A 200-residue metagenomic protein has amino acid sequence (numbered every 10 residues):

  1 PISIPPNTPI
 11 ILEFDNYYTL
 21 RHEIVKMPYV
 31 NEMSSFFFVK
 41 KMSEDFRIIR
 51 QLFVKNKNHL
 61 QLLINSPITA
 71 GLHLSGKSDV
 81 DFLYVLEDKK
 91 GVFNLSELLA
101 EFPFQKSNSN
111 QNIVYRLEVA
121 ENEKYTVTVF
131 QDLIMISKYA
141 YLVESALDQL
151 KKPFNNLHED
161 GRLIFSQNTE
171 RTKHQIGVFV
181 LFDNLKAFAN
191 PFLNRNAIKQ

Functional and structural regions predicted by a protein language model:
P1-R116, R162-K199: Structural boundary/hinge residues at secondary-structure and domain interfaces
S43-F46, S137-P153, R195-Q200: Contiguous hydrophobic segments
L98-Q105, V143-G161: A short alpha->loop->secondary-structure connector
L117-L150: A short, solvent-exposed beta-edge/loop patch
